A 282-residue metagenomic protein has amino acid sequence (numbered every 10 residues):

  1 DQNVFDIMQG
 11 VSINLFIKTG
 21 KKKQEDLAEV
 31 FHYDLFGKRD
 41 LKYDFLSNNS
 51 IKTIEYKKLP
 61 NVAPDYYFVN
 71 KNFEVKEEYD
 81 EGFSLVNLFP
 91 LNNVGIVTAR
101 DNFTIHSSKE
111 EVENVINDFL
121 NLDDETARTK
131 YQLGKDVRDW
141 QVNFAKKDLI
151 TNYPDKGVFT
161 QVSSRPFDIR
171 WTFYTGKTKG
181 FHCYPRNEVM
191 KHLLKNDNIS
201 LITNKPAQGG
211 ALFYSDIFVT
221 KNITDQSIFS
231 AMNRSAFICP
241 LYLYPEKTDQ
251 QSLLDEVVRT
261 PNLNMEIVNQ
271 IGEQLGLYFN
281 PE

Functional and structural regions predicted by a protein language model:
D1-E282: Sequence-level detector for compositionally biased, low-complexity segments
